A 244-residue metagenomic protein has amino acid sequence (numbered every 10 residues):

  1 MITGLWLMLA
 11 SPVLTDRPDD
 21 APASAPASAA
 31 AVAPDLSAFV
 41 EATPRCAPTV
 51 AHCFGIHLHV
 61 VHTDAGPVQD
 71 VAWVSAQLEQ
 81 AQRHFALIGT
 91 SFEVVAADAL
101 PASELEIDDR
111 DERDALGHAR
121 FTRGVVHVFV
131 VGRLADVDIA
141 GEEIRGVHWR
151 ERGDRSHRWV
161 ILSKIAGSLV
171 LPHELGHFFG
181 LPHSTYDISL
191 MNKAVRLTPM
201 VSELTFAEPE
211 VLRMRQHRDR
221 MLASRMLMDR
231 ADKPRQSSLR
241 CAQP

Functional and structural regions predicted by a protein language model:
M1-T15: Sec-dependent N-terminal signal peptides
I2-W6, A81, A140-R145: Short intrinsically disordered, low-complexity coil segments enriched in acidic
T3, H59-H62, R152: A short alpha-helix capping/helix-coil boundary motif
V13-V125, V130-A135, R215-A223, L227 (+2 more regions): Propeptide-to-catalytic entry region of secreted or membrane-anchored zinc metalloproteases
A42-T43, R158-P244: The catalytic-center signature of Zn2+-dependent metalloproteases
P67-S75, I139-E151, M200-V211: Short, polar loop/linker segments at the starts of domains and inter-domain junctions
G117-H183, L197-P199: Active-site-proximal segment of zinc-dependent metalloprotease catalytic domains
